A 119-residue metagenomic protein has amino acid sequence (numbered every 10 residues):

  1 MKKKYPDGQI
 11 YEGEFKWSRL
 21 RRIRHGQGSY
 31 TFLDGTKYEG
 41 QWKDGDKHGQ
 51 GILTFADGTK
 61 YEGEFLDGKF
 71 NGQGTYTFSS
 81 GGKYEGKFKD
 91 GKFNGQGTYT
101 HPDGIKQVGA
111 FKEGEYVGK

Functional and structural regions predicted by a protein language model:
M1-K119: Glycine/tyrosine- and acidic-biased, solvent-exposed loop/turn segments at the edges of beta-strands
